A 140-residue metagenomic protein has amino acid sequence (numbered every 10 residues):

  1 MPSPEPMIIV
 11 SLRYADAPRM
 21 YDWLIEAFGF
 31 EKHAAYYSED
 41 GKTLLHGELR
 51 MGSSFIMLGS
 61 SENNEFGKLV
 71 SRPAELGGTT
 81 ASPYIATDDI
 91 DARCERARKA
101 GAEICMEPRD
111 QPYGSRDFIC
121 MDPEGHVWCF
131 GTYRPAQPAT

Functional and structural regions predicted by a protein language model:
M1-S11, Y21-M121, G131-T140: Vicinal oxygen chelate
Y14-P18: Short acidic-aromatic low-complexity motifs
E124: C-terminal catalytic core of tyrosine-transesterase DNA break-rejoin enzymes
